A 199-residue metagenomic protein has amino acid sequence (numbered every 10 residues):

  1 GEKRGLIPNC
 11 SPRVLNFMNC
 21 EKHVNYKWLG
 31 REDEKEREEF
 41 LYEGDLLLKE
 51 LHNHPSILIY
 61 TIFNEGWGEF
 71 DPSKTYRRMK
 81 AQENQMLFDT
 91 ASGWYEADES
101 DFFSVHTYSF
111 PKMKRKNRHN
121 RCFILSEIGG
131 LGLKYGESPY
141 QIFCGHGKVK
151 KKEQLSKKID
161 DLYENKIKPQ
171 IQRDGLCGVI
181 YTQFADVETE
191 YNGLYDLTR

Functional and structural regions predicted by a protein language model:
G1-R199: Substrate-binding/catalytic cleft of secreted carbohydrate-active enzymes, primarily glycoside hydrolases
